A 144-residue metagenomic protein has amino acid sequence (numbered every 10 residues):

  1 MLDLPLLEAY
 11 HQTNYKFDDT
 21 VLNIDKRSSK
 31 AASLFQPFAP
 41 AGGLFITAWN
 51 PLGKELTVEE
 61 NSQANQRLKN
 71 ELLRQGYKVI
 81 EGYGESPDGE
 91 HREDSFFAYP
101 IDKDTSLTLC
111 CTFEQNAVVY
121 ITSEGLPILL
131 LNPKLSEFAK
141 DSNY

Functional and structural regions predicted by a protein language model:
M1-N70, Y144: N-terminal, charge-rich interaction modules
P40-L44, R92-F96, E114-A117: Short, surface-exposed beta-edge/turn micro-motifs
I46-T47, A98-I101, I121: Short His-Asn-centered micro-motif
Q66-V79, Q115-N116: Structural alpha-beta junctions
L73-D102: Mid-chain, well-packed structural core segment of small domains
D104-S123, K140: Helix-rich interaction surfaces within compact, conserved domain-sized segments that mediate assembly or partner
Y120-K134: Charge-dense, low-complexity polyampholytic segments
L130-Y144: Short, low-order "capping/linker" segments at domain edges
